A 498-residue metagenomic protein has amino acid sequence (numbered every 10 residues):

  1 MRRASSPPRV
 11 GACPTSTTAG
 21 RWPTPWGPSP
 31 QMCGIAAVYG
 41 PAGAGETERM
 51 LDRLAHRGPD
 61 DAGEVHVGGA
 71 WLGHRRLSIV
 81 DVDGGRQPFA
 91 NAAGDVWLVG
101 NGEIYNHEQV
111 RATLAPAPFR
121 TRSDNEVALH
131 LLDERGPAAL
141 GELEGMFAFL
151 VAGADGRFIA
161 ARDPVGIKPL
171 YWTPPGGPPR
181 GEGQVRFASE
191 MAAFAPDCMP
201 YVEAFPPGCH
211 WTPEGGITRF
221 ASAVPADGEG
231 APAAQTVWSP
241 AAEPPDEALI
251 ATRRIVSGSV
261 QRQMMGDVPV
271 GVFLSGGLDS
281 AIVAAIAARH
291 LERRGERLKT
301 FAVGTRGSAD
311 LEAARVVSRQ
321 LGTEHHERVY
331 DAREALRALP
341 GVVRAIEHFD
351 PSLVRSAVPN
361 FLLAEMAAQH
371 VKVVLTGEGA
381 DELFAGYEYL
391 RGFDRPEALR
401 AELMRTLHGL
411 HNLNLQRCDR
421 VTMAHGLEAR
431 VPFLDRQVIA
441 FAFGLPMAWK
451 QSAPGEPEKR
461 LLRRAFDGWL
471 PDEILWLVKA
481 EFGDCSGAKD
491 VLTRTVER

Functional and structural regions predicted by a protein language model:
M1-P28: Compositionally biased, low-complexity flexible segments
P30-A345, N360: Cysteine-centered catalytic environments shared across enzyme families
D81-G84, W97, E144-A148, D155 (+6 more regions): Conserved adenosine/adenylate-binding substructure
P116-P118, R122, V371-E402, H408-R498: Mid-to-C-terminal catalytic subdomains of enzymes that bind/position adenosyl phosphate moieties or nucleic-acid
W238-P244, A345-F349, A424-H425, P446-A448: Glycine- and acidic
E243-E247, L274, G304-R306, P351-V354 (+3 more regions): Short, contiguous acidic/charged loop-to-helix segments that flank catalytic cores in large enzymes
